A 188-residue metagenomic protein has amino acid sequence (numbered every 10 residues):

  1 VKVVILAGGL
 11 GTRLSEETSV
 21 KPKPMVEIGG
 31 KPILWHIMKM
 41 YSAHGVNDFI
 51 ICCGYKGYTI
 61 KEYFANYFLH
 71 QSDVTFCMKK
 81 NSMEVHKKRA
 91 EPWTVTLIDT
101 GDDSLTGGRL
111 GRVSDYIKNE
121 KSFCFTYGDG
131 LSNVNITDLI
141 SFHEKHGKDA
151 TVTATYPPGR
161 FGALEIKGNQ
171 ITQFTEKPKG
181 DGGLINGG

Functional and structural regions predicted by a protein language model:
V1-N66, L97: N-terminal glycine-rich phosphate-binding loop and ensuing alpha1 helix
L10, D102, G128-G130: Active-site metal-binding loops of divalent metal-dependent hydrolases
N47-D48, K121, D149: Short acidic/polar active-site loop segments enriched in Thr and Asp
F64, L131-G188: Conserved core of the sugar-phosphate nucleotidyltransferase
A65-W93: Short mixed-charge
G101-G108: A short, glycine-/small-residue-rich helix N-cap motif at loop->alpha-helix starts within glycosyltransferase
L110-S122: Active-site nucleotide-sugar/metal-binding loop of Leloir-type enzymes
E120-L131: Short beta-strand-to-loop acidic/aromatic patch adjacent to the donor-nucleotide binding site
